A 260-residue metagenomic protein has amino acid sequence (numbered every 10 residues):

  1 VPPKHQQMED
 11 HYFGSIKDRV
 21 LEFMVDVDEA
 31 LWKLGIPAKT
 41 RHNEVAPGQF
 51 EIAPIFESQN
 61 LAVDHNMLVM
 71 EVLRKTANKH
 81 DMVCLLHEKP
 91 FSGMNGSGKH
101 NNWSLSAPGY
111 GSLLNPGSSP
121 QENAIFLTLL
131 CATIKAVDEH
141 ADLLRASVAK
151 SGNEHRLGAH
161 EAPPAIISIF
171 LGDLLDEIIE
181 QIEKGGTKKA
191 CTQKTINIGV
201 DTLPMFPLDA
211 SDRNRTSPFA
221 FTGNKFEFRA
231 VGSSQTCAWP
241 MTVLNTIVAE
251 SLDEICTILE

Functional and structural regions predicted by a protein language model:
V1-L86, M94-G98, S104-E260: Glycine-rich, acidic/polar active-site loops that bind/position phosphate-bearing ligands
P90: Glycine-rich N-terminal segment of FAD-binding domains in flavoprotein oxidoreductases, spanning the beta-loop-helix
